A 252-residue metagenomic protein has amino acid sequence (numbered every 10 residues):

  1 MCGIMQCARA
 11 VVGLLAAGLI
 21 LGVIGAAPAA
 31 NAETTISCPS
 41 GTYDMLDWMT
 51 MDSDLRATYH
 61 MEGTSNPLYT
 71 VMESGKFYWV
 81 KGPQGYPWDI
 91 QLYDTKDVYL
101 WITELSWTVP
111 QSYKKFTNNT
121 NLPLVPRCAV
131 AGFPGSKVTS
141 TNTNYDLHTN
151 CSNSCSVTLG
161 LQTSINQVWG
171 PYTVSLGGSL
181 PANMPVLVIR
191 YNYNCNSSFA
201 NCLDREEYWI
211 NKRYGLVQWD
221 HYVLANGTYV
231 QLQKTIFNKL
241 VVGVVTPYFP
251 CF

Functional and structural regions predicted by a protein language model:
M1-L15: Bacterial N-terminal signal peptides that target proteins for export
C2-G3, G22, A32-E33: A detector of low-complexity, intrinsically disordered, Ser/Thr/Gly/Pro/Ala-rich segments
A16-G18, N201: Residues at structural and domain junctions
G18-A29: C-terminal segment of classical bacterial N-terminal signal peptides
E33-F252: Conserved functional acidic sites
